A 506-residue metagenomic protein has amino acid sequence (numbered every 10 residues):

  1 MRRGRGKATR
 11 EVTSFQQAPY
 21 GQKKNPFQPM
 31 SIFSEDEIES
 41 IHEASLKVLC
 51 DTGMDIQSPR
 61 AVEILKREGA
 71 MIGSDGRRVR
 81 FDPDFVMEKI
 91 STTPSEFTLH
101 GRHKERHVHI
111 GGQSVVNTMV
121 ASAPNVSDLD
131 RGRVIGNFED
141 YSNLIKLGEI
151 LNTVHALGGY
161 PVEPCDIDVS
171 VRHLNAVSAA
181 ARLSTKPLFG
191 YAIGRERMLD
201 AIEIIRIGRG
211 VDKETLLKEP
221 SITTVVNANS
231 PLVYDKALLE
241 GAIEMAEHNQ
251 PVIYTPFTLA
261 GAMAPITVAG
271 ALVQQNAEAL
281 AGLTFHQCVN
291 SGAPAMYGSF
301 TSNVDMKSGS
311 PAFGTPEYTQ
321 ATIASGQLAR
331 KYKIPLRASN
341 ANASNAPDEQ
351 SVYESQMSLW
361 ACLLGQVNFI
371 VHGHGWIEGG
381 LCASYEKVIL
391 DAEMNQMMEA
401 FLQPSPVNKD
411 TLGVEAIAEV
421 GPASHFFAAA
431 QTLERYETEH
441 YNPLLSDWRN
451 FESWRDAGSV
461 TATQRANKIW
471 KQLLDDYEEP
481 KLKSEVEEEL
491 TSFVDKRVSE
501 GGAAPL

Functional and structural regions predicted by a protein language model:
M1-D128, I469: N-terminal leader/transition segments
R2-G21, I32-A44, T52, Q57-E63 (+1 more regions): Catalytic-core signal marking the mid-to-C-terminal active-site face
Y20-N25, K66-G73, L259-A260, S302-D305 (+4 more regions): Short acidic (Asp/Glu) and glycine-rich catalytic loops that position anionic groups and cofactors
D36, S40, I56, R60 (+14 more regions): Conserved active-site and cofactor/substrate-binding residues in soluble primary-metabolism enzymes
E37, L49-I56, G69-I72, I90-F97 (+16 more regions): Structural signal for hydrophobic packing residues in well-ordered secondary-structure cores of soluble enzyme domains
V62, M71, R77-P265, A269: Catalytic alpha/beta active-site cores
V225-M394: Glycine-rich anion/phosphate-binding loop at the beta-strand->alpha-helix junction
